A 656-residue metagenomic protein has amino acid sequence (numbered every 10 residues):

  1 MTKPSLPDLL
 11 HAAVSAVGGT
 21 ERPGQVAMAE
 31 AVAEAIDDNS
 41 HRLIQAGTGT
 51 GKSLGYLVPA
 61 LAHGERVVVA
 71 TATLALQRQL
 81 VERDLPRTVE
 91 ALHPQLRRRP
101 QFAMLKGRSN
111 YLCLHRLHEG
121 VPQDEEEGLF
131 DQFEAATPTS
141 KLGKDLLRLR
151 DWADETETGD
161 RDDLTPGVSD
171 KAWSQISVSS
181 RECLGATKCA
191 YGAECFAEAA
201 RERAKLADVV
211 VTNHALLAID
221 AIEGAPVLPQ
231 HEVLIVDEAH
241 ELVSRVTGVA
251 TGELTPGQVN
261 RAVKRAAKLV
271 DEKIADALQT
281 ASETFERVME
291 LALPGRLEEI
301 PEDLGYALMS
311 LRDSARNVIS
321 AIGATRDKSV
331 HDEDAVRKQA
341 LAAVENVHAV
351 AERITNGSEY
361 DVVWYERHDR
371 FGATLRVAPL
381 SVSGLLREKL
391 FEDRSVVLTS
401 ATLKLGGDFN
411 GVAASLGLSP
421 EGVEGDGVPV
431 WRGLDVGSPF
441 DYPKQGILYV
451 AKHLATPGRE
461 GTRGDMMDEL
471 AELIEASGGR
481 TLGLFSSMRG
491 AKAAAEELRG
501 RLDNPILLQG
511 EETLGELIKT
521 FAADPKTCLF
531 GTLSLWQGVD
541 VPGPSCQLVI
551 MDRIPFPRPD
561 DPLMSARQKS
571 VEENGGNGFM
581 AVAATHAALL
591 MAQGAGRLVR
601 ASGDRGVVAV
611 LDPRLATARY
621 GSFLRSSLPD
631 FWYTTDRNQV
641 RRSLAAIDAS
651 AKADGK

Functional and structural regions predicted by a protein language model:
T2-I44: Conserved pre-motif I regulatory segment
T2-V14, T48, E65-D208, N317-D327 (+1 more regions): A substrate-engagement module of RecA-like helicase motors
A33-D37, K52-R66, R83-R87: Walker A/P-loop NTP-binding motif
A62, A75-R78, E82-P86, S180-V209 (+2 more regions): Signature of the SF2 helicase/ATPase Hel1-core->accessory helical subdomain module
V67-L76, V397-A401, G479-S486, V610-L611: Conserved RecA-like ASCE P-loop NTPase motor core of nucleic-acid helicases/translocases
K171-D208, E223-A225, V318-K452, G461-D468 (+3 more regions): A contiguous, basic/glycine-rich beta-loop/short-helix subdomain that forms a polymer-engagement track
P439, A451-G461, E511-A616: Conserved RecA-like P-loop NTPase helicase motor core
S486-G510: Conserved helicase motor "Helicase C" RecA-like lobe of SF1/SF2 P-loop NTPases
